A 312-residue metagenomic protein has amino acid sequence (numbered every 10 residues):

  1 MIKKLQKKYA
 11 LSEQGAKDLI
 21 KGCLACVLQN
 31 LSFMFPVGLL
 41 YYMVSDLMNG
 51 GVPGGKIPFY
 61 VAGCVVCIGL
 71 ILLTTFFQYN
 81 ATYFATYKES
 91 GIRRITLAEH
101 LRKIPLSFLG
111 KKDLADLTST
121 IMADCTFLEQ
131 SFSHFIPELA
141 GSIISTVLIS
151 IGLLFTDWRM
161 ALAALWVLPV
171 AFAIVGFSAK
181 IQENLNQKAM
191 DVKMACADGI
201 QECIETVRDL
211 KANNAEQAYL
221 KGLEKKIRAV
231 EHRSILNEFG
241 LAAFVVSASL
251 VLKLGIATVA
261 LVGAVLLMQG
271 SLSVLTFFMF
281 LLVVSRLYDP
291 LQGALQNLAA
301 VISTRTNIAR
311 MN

Functional and structural regions predicted by a protein language model:
M1-F33, M48-Y60, Q78-T82, T86 (+6 more regions): Membrane-integrated ABC transporters
A10-D18, L106-S107, A123-F132, I136 (+5 more regions): An intracellular "coupling" helix at the cytosolic face of ABC transporter transmembrane type-1 domains
Q14, D18-Q29, F59-Y60, I71 (+3 more regions): Transmembrane helices of ABC transporter permease
P36-M43, Q78, T82, L97 (+6 more regions): Hydrophobic/aromatic residues in alpha-helical transmembrane segments
Y60-T75, L168-F172, L241-G255, V274-Q296: Hydrophobic alpha-helical segments in the permease module
R102-V147: Juxtamembrane loop-to-helix connectors within ABC transporter transmembrane domains
A215, L287-N312: Cytosolic ends of transmembrane helices, especially the final helix of ABC transmembrane type-1 domains
